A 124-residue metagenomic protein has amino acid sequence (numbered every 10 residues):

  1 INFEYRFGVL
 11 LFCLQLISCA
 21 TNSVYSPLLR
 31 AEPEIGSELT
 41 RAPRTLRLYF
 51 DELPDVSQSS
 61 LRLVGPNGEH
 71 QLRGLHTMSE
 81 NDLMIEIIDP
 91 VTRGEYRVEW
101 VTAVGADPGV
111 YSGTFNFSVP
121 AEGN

Functional and structural regions predicted by a protein language model:
I1-V9: Bacterial N-terminal signal peptides that target proteins for export
Y25-L28, S37-R41, T45-N124: Acidic, low-complexity Ser/Thr/Gly/Pro-rich repeat segments typical of extracellular/periplasmic and surface-exposed
A31-P33: Short, solvent-exposed loop/edge segments of extracellular or virion-exposed proteins
